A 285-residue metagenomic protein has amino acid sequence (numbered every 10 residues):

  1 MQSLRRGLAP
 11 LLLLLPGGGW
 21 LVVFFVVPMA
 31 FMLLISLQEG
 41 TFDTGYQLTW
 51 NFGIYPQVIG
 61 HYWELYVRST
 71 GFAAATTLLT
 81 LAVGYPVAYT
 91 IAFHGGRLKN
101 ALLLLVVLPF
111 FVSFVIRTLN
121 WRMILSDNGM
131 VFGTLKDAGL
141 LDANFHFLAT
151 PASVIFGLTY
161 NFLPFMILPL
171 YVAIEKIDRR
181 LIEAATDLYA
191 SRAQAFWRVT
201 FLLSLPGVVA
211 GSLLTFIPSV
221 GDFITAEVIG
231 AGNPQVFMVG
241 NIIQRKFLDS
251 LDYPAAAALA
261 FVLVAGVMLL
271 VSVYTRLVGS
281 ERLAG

Functional and structural regions predicted by a protein language model:
Q2-L8, V67, R97-N100, P151-S153 (+1 more regions): Amphipathic cytosolic juxtamembrane alpha-helices at the membrane-cytosol interface of multi-pass membrane transporters
S3, L12, Q38, Y171-I182 (+2 more regions): C-terminal transmembrane helix and the adjacent membrane-cytosol boundary/short C-terminal tail of inner/organellar
L4-A9, T41, F52-H61, F223-R276: Interhelical loop and adjacent transmembrane-helix boundary motif in polytopic membrane transport permeases
P16-F25, L108, Y160, F165-R179 (+1 more regions): Transmembrane alpha-helices
F25-Y62, I124, N128-G129, G230-P234 (+1 more regions): Short membrane-interfacial helix/loop motifs at transmembrane-helix boundaries
M32-I35, T118, F162, M166-P169 (+1 more regions): Non-cytoplasmic
G60-F93: Transmembrane alpha-helix signature in integral membrane proteins
T118-T159, A193, A226-P234: Membrane-interfacial helix termini and adjacent extracytoplasmic/periplasmic loops of multi-pass transporters
